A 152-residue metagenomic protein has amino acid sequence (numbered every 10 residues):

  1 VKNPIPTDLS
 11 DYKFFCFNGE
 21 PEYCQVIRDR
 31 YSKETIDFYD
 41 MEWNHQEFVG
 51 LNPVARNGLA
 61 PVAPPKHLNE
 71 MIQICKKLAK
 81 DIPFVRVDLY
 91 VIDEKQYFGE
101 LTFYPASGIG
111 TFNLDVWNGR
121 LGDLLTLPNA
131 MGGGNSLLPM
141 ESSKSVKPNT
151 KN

Functional and structural regions predicted by a protein language model:
V1-N52: Phosphate-binding site of ATP-dependent enzymes
T7, C16-E22, K80-F84, D93-Y97 (+1 more regions): Coil-to-beta-strand transition motifs
Y23-I27, E42-N44, G50-A55, N113-G119 (+1 more regions): Short, surface-exposed, polar/charged, turn-prone segments marking secondary-structure boundaries
E34-E42, P53-L68, T126-G134, P139-P148: Noncatalytic linker/hinge segments flanking ATPase motor cores
Y39-Q96: A long amphipathic alpha-helix within ATP-dependent nucleotide-binding catalytic cores
Q73, V91-N152: C-terminal active-site "lid" helix and adjoining low-complexity regulatory extension at the edge of ATP-using catalytic
